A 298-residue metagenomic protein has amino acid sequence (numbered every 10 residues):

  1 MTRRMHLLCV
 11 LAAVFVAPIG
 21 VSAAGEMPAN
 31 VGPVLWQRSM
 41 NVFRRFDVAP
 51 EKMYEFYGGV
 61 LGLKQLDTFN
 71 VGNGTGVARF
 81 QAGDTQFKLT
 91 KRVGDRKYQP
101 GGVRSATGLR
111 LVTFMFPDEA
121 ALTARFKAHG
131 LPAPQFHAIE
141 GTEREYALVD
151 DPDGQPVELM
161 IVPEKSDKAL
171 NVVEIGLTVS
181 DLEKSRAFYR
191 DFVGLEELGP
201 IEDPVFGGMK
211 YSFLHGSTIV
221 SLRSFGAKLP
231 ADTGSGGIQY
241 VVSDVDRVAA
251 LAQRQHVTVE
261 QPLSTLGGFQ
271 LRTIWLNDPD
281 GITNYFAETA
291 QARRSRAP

Functional and structural regions predicted by a protein language model:
M1-C9: Bacterial N-terminal signal peptides that target proteins for export
H6, G20-G25: Short, low-complexity disordered leader/linker segments with a strong preference for bacterial N-terminal type II
C9-P18: Bacterial N-terminal signal peptides
A23-L35, T123-N171, G176-L177, P200 (+3 more regions): Vicinal oxygen chelate
P28-A29, K64-V103, V149-P152, P156-P163 (+3 more regions): Conserved short beta-strand elements that form part of the metal-binding/catalytic scaffold of enzyme active sites
V34-W36, F43-F87, R144, G176-I219: Core segments of cupin and vicinal oxygen chelate
Q37-V48, V77-Q81, Y98-F126, E145-D150 (+5 more regions): Vicinal oxygen chelate
